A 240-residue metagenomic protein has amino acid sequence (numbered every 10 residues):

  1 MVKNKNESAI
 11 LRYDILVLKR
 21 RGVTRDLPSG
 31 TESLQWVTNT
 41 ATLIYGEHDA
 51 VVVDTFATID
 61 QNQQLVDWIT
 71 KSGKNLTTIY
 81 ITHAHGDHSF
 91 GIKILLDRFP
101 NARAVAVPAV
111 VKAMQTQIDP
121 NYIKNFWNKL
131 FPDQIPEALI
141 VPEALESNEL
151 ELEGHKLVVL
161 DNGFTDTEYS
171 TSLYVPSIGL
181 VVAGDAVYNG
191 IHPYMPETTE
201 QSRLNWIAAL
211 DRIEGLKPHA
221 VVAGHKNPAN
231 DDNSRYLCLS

Functional and structural regions predicted by a protein language model:
M1-H48: Zn-dependent metallo-beta-lactamase
A9-L11, Y45-A50, E149-V158, V175-L180: Beta-strand-turn-beta hairpins that frame and shape the catalytic cleft of phosphate-ester-processing enzymes
T31-T38, H48-T78: Pre-active-site segment of Zn-dependent metallo-hydrolases
V53-F56, T77-H85, V105-P108, V181-G184 (+1 more regions): Active-site neighborhood of phospho(di)ester-bond hydrolases with catalytic His/Asp-centered motifs
I59-D60, A84-S89, V111-M114, D166-E168 (+2 more regions): Active-site environment of divalent metal-dependent phosphoester hydrolases
D60-A106: Active-site metal-binding motif and surrounding structural segment of the metallo-beta-lactamase
K112-G163, T167-Y169, P176-S177, L210 (+1 more regions): Metallo-beta-lactamase
L180, S202-S240: Divalent-metal (often Zn2+) His-rich catalytic cores of metallo-beta-lactamase-fold enzymes
